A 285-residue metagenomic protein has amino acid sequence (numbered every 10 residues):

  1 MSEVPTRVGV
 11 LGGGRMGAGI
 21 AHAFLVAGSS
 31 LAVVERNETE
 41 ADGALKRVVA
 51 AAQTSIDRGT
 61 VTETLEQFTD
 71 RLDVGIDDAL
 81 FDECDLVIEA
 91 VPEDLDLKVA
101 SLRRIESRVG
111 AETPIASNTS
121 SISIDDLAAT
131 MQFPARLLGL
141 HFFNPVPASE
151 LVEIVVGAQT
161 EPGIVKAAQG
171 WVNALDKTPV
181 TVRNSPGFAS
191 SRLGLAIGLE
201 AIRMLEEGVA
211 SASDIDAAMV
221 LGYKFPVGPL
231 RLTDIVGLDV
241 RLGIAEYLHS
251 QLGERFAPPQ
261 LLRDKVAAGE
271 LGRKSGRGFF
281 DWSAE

Functional and structural regions predicted by a protein language model:
M1-T54: NAD(P)+-binding Rossmann beta1-loop-alpha1 motif at the extreme N-terminus of oxidoreductases
S2, A27-S29, K166, N173-N184 (+2 more regions): NAD(P)-dependent Rossmann-like dehydrogenase/reductase catalytic/cofactor-binding core
A32, D73, I88, L138-L140 (+1 more regions): Hydrophobic/aromatic beta-strand patches that form the interior of the parallel beta-sheet core in alpha/beta enzyme
V33-E66, V156-V165, P179, P186-G194: Rossmann-like dinucleotide-binding cores of NAD(P)H-dependent redox enzymes
R36-E40, T54-P114, I122: Rossmann-like NAD(P)-binding element
P114-R183, F188-R192: Rossmann-fold dinucleotide-binding core
